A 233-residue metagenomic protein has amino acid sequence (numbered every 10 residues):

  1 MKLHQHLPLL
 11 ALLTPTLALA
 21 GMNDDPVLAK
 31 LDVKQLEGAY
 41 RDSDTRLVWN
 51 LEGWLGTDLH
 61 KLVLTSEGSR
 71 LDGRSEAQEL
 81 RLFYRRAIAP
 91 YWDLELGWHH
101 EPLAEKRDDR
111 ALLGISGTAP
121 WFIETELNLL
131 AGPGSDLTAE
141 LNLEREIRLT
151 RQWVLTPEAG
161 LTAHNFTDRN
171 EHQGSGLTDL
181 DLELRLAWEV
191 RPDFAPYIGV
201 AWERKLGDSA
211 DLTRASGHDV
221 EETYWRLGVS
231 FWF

Functional and structural regions predicted by a protein language model:
K2, A18-G73, R86, E222-W225: Outer-membrane beta-barrel initiation region
V27, T45-W49, E76-Q78, R107-A111 (+3 more regions): Residues that define the transmembrane beta-barrel architecture of outer-membrane proteins
Q35-G38, L64-G68, L96-H100, L127-A131 (+2 more regions): Transmembrane beta-barrel strands of outer-membrane/channel proteins
L51, L82, L113, L141-L143 (+2 more regions): Membrane-embedded beta-strands of outer-membrane beta-barrel proteins, especially the hydrophobic/small aromatic
L55-T57, R86, G117, L129-A131 (+3 more regions): Residue-level signature of outer-membrane beta-barrel architecture
L59-L64, P90-L94, W121-T125, T150-L155 (+1 more regions): Repeated loop/turn-to-beta-strand initiation elements of outer-membrane beta-barrel proteins
R107-R169: Detector for outer-membrane/organellar transmembrane beta-barrel domains, recognizing the amphipathic beta-strand
L184-E189, D219-F233: Outer-membrane beta-barrel "beta-signal"
